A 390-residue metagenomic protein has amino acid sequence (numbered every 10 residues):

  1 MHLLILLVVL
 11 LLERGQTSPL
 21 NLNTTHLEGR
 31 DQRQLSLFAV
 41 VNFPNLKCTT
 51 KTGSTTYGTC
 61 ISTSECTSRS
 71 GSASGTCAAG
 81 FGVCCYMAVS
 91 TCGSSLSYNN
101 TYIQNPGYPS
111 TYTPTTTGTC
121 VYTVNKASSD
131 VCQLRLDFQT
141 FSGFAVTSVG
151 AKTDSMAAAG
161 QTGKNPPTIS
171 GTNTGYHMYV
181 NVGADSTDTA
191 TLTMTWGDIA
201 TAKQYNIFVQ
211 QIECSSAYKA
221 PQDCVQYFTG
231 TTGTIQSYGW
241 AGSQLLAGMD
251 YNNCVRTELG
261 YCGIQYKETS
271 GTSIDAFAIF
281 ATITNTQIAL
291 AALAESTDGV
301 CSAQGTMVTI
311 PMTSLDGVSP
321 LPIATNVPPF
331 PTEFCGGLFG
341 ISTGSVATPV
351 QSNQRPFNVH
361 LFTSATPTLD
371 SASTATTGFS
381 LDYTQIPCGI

Functional and structural regions predicted by a protein language model:
H2-I390: Domain-level representation of secreted and single-pass membrane ectodomains enriched in extracellular protease systems
